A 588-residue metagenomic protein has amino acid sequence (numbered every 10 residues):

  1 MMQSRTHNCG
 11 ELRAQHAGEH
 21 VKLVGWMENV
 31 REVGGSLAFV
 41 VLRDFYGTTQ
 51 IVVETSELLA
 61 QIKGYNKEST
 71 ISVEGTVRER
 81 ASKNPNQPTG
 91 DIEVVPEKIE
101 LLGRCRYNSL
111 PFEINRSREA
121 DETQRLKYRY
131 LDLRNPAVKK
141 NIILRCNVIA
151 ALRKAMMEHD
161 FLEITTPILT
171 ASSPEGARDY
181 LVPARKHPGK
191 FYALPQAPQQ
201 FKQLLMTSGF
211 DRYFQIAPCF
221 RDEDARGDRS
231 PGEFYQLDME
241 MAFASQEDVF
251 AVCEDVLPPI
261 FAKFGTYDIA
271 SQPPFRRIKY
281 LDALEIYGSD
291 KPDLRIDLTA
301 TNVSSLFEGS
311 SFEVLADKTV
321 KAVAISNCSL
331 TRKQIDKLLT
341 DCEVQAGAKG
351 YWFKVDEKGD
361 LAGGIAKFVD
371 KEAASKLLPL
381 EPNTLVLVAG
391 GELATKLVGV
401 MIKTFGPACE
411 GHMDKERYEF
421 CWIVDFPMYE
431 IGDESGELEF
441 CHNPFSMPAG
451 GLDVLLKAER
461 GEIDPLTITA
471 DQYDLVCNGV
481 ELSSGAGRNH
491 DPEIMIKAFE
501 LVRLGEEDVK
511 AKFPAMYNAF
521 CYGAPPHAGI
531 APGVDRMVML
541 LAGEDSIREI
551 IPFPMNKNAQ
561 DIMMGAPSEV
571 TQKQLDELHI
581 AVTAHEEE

Functional and structural regions predicted by a protein language model:
M1-E588: Class II aminoacyl-tRNA synthetase catalytic cores and aaRS-like
